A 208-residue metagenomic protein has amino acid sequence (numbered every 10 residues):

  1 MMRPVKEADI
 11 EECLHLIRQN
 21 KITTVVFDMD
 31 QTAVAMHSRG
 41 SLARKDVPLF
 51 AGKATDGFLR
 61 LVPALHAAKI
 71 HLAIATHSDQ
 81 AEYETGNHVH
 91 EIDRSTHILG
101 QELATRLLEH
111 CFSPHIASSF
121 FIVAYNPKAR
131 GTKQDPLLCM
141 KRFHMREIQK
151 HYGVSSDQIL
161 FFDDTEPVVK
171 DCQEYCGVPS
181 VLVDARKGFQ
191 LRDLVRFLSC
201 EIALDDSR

Functional and structural regions predicted by a protein language model:
M1-M29, H37-R44: Non-catalytic pre-domain segments flanking phosphatase-related domains
Q19-N20, I148, Y152-D157: Glycine-rich phosphate-binding loop signature in dinucleotide/nucleotide-binding domains
F27-M29, A43-T55, D135, E166-K170: Catalytic phosphate/metal-binding cores of nucleic-acid and nucleotide-processing enzymes, i.e., regions that mediate
V34-M36, A81-T85, T132, P167-D171 (+1 more regions): Short catalytic/ligand-binding loop motif for oxyanion handling, primarily in non-cytosolic enzymes, centered on
F58-L107, F120-K128: Substrate-recognition element of Asp-dependent hydrolases with the DxDx(T/V) motif
L99-L108, P136-H151: Short loop-to-alpha-helix "cap/lid" segments that border enzyme active sites across diverse enzyme classes
I116-C139: Glycine-rich phosphate-binding "P-loop"
S155-L204: Acidic, Mg2+-coordinating phosphoryl-transfer loop and its flanking beta/alpha structural elements, shared across
